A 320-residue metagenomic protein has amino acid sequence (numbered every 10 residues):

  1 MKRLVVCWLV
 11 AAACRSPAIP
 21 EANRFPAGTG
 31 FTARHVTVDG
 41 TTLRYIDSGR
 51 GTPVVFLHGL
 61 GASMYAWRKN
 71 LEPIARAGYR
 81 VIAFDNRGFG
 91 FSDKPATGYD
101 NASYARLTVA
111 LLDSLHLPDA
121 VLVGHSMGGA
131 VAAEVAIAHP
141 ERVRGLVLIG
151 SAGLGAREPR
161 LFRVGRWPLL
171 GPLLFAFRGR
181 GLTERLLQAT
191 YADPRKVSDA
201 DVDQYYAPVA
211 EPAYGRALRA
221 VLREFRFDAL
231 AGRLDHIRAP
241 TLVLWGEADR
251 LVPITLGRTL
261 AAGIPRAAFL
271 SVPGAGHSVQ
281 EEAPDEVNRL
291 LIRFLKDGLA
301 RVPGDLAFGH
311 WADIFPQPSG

Functional and structural regions predicted by a protein language model:
T29, V38-D39, I46-S48, R76 (+2 more regions): Active-site loop/oxyanion-hole signature of alpha/beta-hydrolase fold enzymes
I46-F91: Conserved HGGG/HGGXW glycine-rich cap/lid loop of the alpha/beta-hydrolase fold
G129-P140, L146: Short glycine-enriched nucleophile-adjacent loop and the immediately C-terminal alpha-helix near the catalytic center
I137, L146-F175: Flexible "cap/lid" loop of the alpha/beta hydrolase fold
F162-R163, A176-H236: Conserved alpha/beta-hydrolase catalytic His-Asp/Glu region
I237, V243-W245: Short beta-strand/loop motif that positions the catalytic acidic residue of the alpha/beta-hydrolase fold
A248-V252: Acidic catalytic loop of the alpha/beta-hydrolase fold
A267-A268, V272-P318: Catalytic active-site module of serine/aspartate enzymes centered on a nucleophile-bearing elbow/loop
